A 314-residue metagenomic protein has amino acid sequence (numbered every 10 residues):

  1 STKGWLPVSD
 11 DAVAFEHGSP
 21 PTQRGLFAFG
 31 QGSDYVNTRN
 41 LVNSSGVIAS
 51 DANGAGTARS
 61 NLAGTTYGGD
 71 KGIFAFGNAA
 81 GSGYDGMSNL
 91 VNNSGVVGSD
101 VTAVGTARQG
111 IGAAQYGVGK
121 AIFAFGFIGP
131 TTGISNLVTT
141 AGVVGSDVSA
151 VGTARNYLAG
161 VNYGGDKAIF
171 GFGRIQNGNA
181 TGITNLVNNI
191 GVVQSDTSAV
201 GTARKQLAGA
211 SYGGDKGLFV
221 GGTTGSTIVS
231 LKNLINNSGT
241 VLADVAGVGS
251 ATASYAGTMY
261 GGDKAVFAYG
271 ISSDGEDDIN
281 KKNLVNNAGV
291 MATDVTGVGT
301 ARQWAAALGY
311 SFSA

Functional and structural regions predicted by a protein language model:
S1-A314: Polar, enzyme-active/binding microenvironments
